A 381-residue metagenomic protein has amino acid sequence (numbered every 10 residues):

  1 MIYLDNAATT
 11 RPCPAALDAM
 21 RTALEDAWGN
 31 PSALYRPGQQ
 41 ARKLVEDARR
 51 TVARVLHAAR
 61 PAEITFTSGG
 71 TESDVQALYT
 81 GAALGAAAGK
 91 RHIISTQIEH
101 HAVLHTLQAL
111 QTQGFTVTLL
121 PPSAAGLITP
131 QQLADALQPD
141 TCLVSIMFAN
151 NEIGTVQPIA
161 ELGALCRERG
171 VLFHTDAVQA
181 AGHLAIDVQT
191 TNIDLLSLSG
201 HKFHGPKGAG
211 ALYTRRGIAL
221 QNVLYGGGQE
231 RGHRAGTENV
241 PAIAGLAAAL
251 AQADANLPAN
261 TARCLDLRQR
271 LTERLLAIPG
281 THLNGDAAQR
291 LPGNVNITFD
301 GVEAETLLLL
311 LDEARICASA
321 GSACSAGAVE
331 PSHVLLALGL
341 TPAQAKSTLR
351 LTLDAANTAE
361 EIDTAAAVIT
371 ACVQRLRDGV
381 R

Functional and structural regions predicted by a protein language model:
M1-R381: Pyridoxal 5′-phosphate
